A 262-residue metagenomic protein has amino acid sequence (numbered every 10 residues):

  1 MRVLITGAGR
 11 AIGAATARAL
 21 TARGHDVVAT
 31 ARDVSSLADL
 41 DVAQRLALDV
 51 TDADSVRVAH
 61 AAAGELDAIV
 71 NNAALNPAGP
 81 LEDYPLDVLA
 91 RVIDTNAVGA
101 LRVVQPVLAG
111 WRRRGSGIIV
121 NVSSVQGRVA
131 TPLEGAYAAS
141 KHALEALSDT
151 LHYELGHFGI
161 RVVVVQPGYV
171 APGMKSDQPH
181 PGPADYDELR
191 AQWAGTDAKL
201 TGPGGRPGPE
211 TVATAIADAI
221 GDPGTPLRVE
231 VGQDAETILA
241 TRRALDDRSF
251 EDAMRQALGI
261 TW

Functional and structural regions predicted by a protein language model:
G9-R10: Conserved glycine-rich cofactor-binding loop
D41-D54: Rossmann-fold cofactor-recognition segment
N72-P77: Conserved NAD(P)H cofactor-binding loop of Rossmann-fold oxidoreductase domains
P80-L81, V88-A90: Substrate-binding pocket helix/loop in short-chain dehydrogenase/reductase
V104, S140: Active-site helix of classical SDR
S124: Residue(s) in the substrate-gating loop at a strand-loop-helix junction that position the organic substrate next
H157-P226: SDR active-site lid
